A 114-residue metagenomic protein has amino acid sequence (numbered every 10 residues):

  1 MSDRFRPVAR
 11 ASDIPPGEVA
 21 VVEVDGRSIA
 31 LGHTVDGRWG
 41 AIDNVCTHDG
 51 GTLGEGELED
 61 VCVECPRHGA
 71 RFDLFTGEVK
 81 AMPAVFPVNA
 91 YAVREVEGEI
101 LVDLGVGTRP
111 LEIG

Functional and structural regions predicted by a protein language model:
M1-D60, L74, P87-G114: N-terminal pre-ligand scaffold of iron-sulfur
C46, C65-H68: Short cysteine clusters
D60-P66, V79-V88: Short cysteine/histidine-rich metal-coordination sites, predominantly Zn2+-binding motifs
R71: Short helix-to-coil "ATP-lid" hinge immediately C-terminal to the conserved N-box Asn in the Bergerat
